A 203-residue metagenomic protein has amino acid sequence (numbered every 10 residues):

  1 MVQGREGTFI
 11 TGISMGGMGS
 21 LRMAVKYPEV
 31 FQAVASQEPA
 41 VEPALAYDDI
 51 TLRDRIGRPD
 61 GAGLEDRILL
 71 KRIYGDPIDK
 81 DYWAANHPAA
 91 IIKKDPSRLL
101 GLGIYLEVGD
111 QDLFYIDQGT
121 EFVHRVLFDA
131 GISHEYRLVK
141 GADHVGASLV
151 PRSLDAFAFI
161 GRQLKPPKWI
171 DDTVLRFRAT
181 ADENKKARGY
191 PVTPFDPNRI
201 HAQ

Functional and structural regions predicted by a protein language model:
M1-Q203: Non-catalytic cap/lid and distal C-terminal segments of serine-dependent acyl enzymes
